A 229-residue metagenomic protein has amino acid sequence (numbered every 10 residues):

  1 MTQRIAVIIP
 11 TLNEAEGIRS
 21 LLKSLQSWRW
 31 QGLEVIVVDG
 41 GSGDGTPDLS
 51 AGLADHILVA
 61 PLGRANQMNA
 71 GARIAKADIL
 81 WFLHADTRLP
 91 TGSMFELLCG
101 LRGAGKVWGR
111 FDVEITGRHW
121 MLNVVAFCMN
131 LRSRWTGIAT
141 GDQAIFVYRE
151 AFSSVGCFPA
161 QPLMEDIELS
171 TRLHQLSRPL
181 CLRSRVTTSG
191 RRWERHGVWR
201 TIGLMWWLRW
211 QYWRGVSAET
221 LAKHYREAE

Functional and structural regions predicted by a protein language model:
M1, T171-E229: Hydrophobic helical membrane-anchoring modules
M1-S24: N-proximal low-complexity "stem/linker" segments adjacent to membrane-targeting elements
E16-S20, D44-G52: Acidic helix N-cap motif at the loop->helix transition within catalytic regions of sugar-transfer enzymes
K23-G32: Short, acidic, metal-binding catalytic loop of nucleotide-sugar glycosyltransferases
D39-P47, T87: A conserved acidic beta->alpha catalytic loop
P47-I74: Conserved donor nucleotide-binding strand/loop of the catalytic core
L80: Short aromatic/hydrophobic "clamp" motif used to bind/position activated sugar donors
T91-M121: Conserved donor NDP-sugar-binding/catalytic core segment of glycosyltransferases
